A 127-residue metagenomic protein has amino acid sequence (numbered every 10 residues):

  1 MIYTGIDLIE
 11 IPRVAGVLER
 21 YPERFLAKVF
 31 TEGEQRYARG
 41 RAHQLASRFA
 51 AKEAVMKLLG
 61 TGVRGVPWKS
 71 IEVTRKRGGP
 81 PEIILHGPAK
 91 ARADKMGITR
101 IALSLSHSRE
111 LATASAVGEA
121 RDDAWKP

Functional and structural regions predicted by a protein language model:
M1-P127: Core catalytic alpha/beta fold that binds nucleotide/phospho-ligands
